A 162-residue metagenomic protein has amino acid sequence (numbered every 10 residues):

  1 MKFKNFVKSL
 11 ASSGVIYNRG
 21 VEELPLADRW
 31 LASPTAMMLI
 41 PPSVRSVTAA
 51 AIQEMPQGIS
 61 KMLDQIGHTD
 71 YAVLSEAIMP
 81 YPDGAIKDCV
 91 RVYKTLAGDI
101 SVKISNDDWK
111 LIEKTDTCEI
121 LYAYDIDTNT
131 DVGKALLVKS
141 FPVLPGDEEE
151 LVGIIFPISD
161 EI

Functional and structural regions predicted by a protein language model:
M1-I162: DNA polymerase processivity clamps
